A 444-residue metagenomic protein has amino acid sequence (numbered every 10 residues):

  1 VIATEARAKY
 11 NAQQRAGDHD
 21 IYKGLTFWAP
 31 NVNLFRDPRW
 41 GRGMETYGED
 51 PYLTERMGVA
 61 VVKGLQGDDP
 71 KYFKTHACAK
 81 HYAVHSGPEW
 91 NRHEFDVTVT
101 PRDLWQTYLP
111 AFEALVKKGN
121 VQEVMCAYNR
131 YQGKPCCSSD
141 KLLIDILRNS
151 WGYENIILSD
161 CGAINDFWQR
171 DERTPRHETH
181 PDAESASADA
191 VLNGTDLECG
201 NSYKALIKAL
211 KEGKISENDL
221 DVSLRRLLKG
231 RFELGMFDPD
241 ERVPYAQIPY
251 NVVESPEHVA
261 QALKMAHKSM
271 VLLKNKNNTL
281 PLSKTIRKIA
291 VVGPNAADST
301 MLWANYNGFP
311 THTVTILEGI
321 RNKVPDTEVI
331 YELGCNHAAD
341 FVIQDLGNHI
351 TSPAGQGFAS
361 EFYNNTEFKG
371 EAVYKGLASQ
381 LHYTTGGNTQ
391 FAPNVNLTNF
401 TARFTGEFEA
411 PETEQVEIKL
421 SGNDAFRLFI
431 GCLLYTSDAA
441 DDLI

Functional and structural regions predicted by a protein language model:
V1-R403, E407-E409: Glycoside hydrolase catalytic-domain context in secreted enzymes
F408-A410, E414-F429: Aromatic-lined ligand-binding clefts that engage carbohydrates, nucleic acids, or primary amines
Y435-A440: Conserved small/polar residues in nucleotide/adenosyl-binding loops
